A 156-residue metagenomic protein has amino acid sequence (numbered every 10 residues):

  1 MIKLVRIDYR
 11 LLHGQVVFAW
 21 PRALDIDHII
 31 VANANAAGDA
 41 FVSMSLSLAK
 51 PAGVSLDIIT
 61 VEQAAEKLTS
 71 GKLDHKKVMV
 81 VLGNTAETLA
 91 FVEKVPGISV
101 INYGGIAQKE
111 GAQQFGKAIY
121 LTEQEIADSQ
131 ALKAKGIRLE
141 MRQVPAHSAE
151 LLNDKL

Functional and structural regions predicted by a protein language model:
M1-I2, L24-D27, V54, D74-K77 (+2 more regions): Short coil/turn connectors at secondary-structure junctions
M1-S55: Long, hydrophobic N-terminal alpha-helical segment
V5, V31, D57-T60, V80 (+2 more regions): General beta-strand structural signal in soluble alpha/beta enzymes
A37-D39, A64-A65, Q108-G111: Short gly/pro/ser/thr-enriched loop/turn and capping motifs at secondary-structure boundaries
L46, T88-V92, S129-Q130: Short amphipathic alpha-helical segments and helix-helix/interface helices
S47-A49, H75, I119: Short, hinge-like loop/turn segments at secondary-structure boundaries
I59-G104: Ordered, amphipathic secondary-structure segments that act as subunit-interaction surfaces in large macromolecular
K94-L156: Glycine-rich, aromatic-bearing surface loops/beta-hairpins
